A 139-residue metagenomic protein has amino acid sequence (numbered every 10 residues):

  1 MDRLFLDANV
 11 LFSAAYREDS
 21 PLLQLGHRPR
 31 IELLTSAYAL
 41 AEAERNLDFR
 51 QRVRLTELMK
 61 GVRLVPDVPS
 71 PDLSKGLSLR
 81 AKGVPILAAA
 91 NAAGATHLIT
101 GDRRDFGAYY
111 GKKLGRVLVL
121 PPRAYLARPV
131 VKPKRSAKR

Functional and structural regions predicted by a protein language model:
M1-L4: Extreme N-terminal starter segment of soluble prokaryotic enzymes
L6, Y16-D48: PIN/NYN-family metal-dependent endoribonuclease catalytic core
D7-A8, S36, D102, P121: A secondary-structure boundary/capping signal
F12-S13: Conserved N-terminal substructure of TIR/SEFIR domains
P29, K60, K113-G115: Short, structured coil segments at secondary-structure junctions
A37, A41-D72: Domain-scale selection of a single, long terminal region that carries the protein's primary operational module
L40, R80, V84, R104-R139: Acidic, PIN/NYN-like endoribonuclease modules and their adjacent C-terminal/linker elements
L64-R103, Y109: Active-site neighborhoods of divalent-metal-dependent phosphate/nucleic-acid chemistry enzymes
